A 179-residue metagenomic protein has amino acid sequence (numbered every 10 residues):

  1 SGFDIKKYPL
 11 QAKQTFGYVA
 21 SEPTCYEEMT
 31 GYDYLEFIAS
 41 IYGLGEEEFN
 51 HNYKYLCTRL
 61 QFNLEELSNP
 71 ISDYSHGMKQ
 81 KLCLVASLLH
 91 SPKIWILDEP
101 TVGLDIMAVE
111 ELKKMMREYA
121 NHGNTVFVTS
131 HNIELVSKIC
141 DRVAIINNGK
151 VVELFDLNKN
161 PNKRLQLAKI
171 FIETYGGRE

Functional and structural regions predicted by a protein language model:
P70-Y74: Conserved ABC ATPase signature
L84: Hydrophobic anchor residue at the start of the ABC signature
L89-K93: A short, proline-enriched helix->beta-strand linker immediately N-terminal to the Walker B motif in ABC-type P-loop
W95-D98: Catalytic Walker B motif of ABC-type/P-loop ATPase nucleotide-binding domains
I106-M107: Helix N-cap at the start of a conserved alpha-helix in ABC-type nucleotide-binding domains
E110-H122: Helical segment within the ABC ATPase nucleotide-binding domain
S130-H131: H-loop/switch region of ABC-family ATPase nucleotide-binding domains
